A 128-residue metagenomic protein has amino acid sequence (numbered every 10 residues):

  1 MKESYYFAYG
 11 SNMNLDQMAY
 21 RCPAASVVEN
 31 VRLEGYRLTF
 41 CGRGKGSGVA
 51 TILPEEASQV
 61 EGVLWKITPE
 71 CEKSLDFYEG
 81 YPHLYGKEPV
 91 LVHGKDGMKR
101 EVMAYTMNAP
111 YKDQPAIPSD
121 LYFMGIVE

Functional and structural regions predicted by a protein language model:
M1-E128: Glycine-aromatic micro-motifs
